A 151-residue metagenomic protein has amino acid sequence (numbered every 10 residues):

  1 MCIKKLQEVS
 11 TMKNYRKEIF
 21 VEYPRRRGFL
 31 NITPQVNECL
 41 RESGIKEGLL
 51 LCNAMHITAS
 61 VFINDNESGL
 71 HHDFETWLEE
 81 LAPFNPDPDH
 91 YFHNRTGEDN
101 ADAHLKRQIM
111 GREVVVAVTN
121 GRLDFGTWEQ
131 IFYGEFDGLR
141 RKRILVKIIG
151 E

Functional and structural regions predicted by a protein language model:
C2-E151: Active-site histidine-anchored catalytic micro-motif
